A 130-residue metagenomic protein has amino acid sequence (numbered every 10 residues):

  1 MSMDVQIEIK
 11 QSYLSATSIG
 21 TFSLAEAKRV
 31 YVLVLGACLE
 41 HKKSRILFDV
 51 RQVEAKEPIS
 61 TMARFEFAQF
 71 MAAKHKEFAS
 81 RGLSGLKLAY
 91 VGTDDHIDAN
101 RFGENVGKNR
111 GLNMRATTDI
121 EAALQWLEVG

Functional and structural regions predicted by a protein language model:
S2-G130: Amphipathic, Lys/Arg-enriched alpha-helical "gate/interface" segment within cytosolic domains that mediates
